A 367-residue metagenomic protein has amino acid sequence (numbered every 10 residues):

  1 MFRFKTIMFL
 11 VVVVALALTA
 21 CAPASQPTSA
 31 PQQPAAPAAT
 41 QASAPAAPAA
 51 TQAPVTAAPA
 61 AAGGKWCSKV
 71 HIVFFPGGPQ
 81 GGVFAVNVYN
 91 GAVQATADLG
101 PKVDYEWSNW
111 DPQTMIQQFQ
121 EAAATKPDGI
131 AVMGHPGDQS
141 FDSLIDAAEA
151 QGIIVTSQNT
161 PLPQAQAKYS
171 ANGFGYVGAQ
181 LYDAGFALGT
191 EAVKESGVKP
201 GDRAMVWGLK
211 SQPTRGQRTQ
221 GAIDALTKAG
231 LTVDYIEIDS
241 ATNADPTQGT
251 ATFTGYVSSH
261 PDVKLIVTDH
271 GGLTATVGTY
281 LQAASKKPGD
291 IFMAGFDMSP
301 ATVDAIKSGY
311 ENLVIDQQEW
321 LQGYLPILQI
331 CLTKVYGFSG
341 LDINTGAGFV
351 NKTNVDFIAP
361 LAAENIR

Functional and structural regions predicted by a protein language model:
M1-H71, D146-I153, I366-R367: Short, low-complexity disordered leader/linker segments with a strong preference for bacterial N-terminal type II
A60-K69, V206-W207, A225-A229, Q318-R367: Hinge/cleft segment of the Venus flytrap/periplasmic-binding protein
G64-L99, D104-E121, G134-Q139, L209-Q217 (+1 more regions): Extracytoplasmic "Venus flytrap"
W66-C67, M115, G175-D202, G249-T250 (+2 more regions): Hydrophobic alpha-helical segments within soluble ligand-binding/sensing domains
V83-L99, A184-L188, P213-V233, Q248 (+3 more regions): Short, solvent-exposed amphipathic alpha-helices that sit in or adjacent to ligand/effector-binding or catalytic
T96-N109, R203-M205, L226-P246: Short beta-strand elements in bilobed, periplasmic/extracellular small-molecule ligand-binding domains
G129-A150, A222, S240-A305: Hydrophobic alpha-helical
Q139, L144-D183, S299-K307, E311-N312 (+2 more regions): Flexible loop/hinge segments that line or gate small-molecule binding clefts
